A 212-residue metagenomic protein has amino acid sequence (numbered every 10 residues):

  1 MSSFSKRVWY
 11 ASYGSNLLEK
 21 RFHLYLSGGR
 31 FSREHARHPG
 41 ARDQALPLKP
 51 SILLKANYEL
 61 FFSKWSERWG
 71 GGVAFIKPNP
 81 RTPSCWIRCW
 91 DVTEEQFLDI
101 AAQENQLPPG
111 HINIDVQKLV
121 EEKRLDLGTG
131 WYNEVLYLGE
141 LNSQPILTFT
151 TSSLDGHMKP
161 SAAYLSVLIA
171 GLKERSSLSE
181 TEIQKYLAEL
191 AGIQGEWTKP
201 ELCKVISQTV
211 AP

Functional and structural regions predicted by a protein language model:
S2-P212: Glycine-aromatic micro-motifs
